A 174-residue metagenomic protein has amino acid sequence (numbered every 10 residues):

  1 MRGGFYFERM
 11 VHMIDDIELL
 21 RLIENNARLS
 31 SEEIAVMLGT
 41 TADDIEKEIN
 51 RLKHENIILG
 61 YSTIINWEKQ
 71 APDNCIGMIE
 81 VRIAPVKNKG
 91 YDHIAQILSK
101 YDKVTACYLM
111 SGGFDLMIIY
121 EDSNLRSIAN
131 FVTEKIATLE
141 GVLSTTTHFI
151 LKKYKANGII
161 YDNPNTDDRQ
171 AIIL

Functional and structural regions predicted by a protein language model:
M1-L174: A compositional/biophysical signature of low hydrophobicity enriched in polar/charged and small residues
